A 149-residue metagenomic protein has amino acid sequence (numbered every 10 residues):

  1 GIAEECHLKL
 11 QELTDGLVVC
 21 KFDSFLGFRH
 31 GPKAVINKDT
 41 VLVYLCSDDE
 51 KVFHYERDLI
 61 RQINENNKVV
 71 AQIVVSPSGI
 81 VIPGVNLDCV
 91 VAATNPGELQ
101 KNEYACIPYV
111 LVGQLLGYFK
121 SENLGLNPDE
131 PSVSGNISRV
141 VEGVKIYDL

Functional and structural regions predicted by a protein language model:
G1-L149: A SIS-like phosphosugar-recognition module
